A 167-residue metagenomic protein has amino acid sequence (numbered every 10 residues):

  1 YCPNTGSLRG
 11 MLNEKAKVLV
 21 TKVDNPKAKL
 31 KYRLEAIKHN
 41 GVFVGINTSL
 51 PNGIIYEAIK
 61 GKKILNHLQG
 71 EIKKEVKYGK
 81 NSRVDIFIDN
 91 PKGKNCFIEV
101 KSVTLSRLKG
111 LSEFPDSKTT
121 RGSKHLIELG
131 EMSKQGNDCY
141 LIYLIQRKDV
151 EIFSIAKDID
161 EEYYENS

Functional and structural regions predicted by a protein language model:
Y1-P3: Short, structured beta-strand/loop micro-motifs enriched in basic residues and often containing a Trp
T5-L19, H125, G130: Short nucleic-acid-contacting surface segments enriched for D/E, G, S/T with interspersed K/R
R9, N40-K73: Acidic-basic catalytic patches of nuclease active cores, encompassing PD-(D/E)XK and other metal-cofactor nuclease
K22-K27: Short, charged beta-turn/beta-strand-edge "cap" motif at the junction between a beta-strand and an adjacent loop
A28-V42: OB-fold/S1-family single-stranded nucleic acid-binding modules
V84-D116, L129: Conserved catalytic cores of phosphodiester-cleaving nucleases, focusing on short active-site segments
F97, L141-Y143: Structural beta-sheet core signal
Q146-S167: Domain-level recognition of nuclease-like catalytic cores that cleave nucleotide substrates
